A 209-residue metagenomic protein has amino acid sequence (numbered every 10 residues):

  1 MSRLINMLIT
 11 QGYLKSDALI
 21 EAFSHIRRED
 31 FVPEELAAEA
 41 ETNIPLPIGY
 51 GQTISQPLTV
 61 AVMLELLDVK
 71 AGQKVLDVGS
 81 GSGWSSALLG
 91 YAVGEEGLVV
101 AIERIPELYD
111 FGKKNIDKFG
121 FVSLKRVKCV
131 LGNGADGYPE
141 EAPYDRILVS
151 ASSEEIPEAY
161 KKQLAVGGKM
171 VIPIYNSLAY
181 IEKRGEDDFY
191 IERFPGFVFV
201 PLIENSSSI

Functional and structural regions predicted by a protein language model:
M1-V78, W84-A92, L108-F119, I174 (+1 more regions): Class I SAM-dependent transferase core
D68-Y190: Conserved nucleotide-cofactor-binding alpha/beta core module
Y144, S208-I209: Short, surface-exposed amphipathic charged segments that create phosphate/polyanion-binding patches used for binding
